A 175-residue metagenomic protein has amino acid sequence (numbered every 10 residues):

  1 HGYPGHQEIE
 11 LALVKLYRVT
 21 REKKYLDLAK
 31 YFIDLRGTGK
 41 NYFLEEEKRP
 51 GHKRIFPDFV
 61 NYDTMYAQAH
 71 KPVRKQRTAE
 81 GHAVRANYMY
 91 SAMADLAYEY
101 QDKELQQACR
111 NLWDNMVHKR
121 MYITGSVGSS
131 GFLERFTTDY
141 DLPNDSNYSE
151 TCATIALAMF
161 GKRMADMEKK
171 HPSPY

Functional and structural regions predicted by a protein language model:
H1-Y175: Glycan-recognition and catalytic cores of secretory/periplasmic carbohydrate-active enzymes
